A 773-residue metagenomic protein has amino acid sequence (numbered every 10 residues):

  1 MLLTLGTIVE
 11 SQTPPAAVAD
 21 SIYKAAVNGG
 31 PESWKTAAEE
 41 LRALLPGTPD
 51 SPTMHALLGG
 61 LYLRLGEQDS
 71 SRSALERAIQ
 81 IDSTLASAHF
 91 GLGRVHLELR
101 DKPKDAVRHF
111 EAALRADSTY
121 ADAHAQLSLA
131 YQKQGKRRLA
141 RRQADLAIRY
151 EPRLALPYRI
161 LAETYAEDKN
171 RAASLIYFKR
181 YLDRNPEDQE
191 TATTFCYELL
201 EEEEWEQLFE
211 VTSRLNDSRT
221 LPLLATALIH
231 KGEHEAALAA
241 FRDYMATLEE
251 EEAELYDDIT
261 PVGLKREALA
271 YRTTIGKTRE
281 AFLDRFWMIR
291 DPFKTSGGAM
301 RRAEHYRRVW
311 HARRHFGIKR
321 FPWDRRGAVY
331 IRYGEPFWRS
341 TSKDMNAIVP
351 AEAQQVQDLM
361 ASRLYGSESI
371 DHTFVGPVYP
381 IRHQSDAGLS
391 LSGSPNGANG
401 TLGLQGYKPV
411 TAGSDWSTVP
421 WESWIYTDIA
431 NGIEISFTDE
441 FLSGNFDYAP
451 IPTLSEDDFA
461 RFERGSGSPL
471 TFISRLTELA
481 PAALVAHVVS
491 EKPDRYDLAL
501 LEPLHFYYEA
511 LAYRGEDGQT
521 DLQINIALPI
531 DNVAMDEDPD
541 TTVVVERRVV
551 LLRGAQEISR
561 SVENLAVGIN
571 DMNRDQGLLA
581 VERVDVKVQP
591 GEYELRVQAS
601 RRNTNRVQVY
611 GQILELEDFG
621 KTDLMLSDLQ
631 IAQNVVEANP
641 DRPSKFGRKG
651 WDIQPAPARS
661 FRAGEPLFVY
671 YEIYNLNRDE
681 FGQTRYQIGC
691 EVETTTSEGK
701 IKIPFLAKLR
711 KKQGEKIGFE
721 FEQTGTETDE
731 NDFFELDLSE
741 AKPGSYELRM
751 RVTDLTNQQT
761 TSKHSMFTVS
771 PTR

Functional and structural regions predicted by a protein language model:
G29-E39, R64-R77, E98-A112, K133-L146 (+3 more regions): Structural signature of tandem alpha-helical TPR/SEL1-like repeats, specifically the intra-repeat loop/turn
G47, I81, A116, Y150 (+3 more regions): Structural marker of alpha-solenoid helical repeat scaffolds
K133-G135, E167-K169, L200-E204, S218-T520: Residues within mature, well-folded domains
Y448-R773: Intrinsically disordered, low-complexity terminal regions enriched in Ser/Thr/Pro/Gly and charged residues
